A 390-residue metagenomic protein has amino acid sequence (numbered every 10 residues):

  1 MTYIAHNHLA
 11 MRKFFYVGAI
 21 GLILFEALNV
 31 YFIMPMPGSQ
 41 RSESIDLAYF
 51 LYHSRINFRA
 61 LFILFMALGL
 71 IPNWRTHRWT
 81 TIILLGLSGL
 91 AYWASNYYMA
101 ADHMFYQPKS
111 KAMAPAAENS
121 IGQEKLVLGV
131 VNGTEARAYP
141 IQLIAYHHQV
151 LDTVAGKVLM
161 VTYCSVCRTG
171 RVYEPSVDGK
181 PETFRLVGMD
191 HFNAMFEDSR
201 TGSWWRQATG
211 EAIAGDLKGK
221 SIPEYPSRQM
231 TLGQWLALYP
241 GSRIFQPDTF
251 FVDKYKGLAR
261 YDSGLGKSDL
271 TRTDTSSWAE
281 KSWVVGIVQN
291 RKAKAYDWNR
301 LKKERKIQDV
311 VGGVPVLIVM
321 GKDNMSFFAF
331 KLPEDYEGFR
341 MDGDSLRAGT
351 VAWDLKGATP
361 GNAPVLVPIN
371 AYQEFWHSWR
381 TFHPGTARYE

Functional and structural regions predicted by a protein language model:
M1-N7: Short, Lys/Arg-rich, polar N-terminal cytosolic tail immediately upstream of the first transmembrane signal-anchor
N7-E390: Mid-to-C-terminal functional-domain signal that highlights helix-capping/loop sites within ligand-binding modules
